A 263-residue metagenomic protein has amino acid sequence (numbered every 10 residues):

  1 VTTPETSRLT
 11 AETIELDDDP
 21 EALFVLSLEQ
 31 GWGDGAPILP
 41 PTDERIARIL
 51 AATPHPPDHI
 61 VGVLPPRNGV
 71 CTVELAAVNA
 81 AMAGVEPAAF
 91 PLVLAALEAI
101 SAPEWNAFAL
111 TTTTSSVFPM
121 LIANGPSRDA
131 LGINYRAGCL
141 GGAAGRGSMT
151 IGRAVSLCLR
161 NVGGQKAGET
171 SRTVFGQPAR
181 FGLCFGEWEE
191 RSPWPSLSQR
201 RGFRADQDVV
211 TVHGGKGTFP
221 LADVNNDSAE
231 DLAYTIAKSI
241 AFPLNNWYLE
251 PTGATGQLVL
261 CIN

Functional and structural regions predicted by a protein language model:
V1-N263: Non-transmembrane, aqueous-exposed alpha-helical and coiled segments at domain scale
